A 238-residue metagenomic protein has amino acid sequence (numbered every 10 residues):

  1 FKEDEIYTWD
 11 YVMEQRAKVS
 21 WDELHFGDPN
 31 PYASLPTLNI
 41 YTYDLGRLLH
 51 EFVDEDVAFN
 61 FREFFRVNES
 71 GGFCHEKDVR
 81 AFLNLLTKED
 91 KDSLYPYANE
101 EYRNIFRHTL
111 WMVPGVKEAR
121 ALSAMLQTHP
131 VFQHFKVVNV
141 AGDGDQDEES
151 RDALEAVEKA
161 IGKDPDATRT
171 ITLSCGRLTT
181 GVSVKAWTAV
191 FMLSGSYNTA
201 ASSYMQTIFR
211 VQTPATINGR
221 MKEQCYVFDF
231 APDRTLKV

Functional and structural regions predicted by a protein language model:
F1, K136-V238: Conserved RecA-like P-loop NTPase helicase motor core
K2-T109: Interdomain helical connector at the RecA1-RecA2 junction of SF1/SF2 helicase-like NTPases
G27-Y32, T128-F132, K163, G219-R220: Short, conserved catalytic or adaptor-binding loops enriched in Gly and charged residues
N39-E51, V113-V116, V140-G142, F230-P232: Short loop/turn segments at strand-loop or loop-helix junctions that form parts of catalytic or ligand-binding pockets
V79-Y97, R120-Q127, V157-E158, A189 (+1 more regions): Short, well-ordered amphipathic alpha-helices
R107-W111, R169-T172: Generic beta-sheet signal
P114-A141: Conserved helicase motor "Helicase C" RecA-like lobe of SF1/SF2 P-loop NTPases
